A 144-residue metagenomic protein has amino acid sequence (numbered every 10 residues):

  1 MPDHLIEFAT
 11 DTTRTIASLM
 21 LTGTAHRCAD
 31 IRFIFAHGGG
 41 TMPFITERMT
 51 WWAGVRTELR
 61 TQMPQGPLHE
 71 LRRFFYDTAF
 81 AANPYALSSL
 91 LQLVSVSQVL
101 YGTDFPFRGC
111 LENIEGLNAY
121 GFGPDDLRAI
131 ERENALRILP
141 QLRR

Functional and structural regions predicted by a protein language model:
M1-Q98: Catalytic pocket-lining loop regions of alpha/beta-barrel enzymes, especially the amidohydrolase/enolase/GH5 lineages
T22, I31, T41, Q62 (+3 more regions): Mid-to-C-terminal alpha-helical segments outside catalytic/metal-binding sites
